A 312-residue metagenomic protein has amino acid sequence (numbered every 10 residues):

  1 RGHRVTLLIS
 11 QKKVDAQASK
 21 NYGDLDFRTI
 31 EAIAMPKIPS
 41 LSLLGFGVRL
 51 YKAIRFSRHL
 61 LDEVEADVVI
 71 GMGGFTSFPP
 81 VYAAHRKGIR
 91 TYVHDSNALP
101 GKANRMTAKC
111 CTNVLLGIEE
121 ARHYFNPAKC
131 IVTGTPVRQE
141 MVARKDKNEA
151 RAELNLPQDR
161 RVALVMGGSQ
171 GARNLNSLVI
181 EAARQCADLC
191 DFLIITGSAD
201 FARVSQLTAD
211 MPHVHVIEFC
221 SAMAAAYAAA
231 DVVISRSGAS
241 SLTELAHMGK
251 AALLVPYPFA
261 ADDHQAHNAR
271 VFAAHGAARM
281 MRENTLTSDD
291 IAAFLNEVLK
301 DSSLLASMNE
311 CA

Functional and structural regions predicted by a protein language model:
R4, D24-D26, H85-N148, L156: Active-site-proximal region of nucleotide-activated glycan assembly enzymes, centered on histidine/acidic-rich loops
R4-V48, R58, T133-T135, S198-D200 (+1 more regions): Conserved nucleotide-sugar phosphate-binding/catalytic loop shared by glycosyltransferases and other
K13, Q17-G23, K147-V233, A266-R270 (+2 more regions): Donor-nucleotide binding loops and adjacent catalytic segments primarily of GT-B fold Leloir glycosyltransferases
N21-D24, R55-I70, T76-Y92, R105-N113: Glycosyltransferases and closely related glycan-assembly transferases that use nucleotide-activated donors
A66-D67, C220, A228-T243, K250-A251: Acidic donor-binding loop of glycosyltransferase active sites
Y82, A224, L242-K250, R270: Short alpha-helical segment that forms part of, or immediately flanks, the ligand-binding pocket in carbohydrate-active
A152, L304-A312: A short, well-ordered alpha-helix in the C-terminal region of glycosyltransferases
S235, A251-D262: Short hydrophobic beta-strand element within catalytic cores of glycosyltransferases and related nucleotide-activated
